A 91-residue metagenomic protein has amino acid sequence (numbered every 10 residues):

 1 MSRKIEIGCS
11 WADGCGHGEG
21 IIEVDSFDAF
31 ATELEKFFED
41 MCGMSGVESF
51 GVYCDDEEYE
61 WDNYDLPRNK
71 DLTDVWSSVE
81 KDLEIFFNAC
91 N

Functional and structural regions predicted by a protein language model:
M1-K4, E84-N91: Short intrinsically disordered terminal tails
S2-G16: Short aromatic-glycine-(Arg/Gly/Cys) micro-motifs in beta-strand/loop hairpins
A12-E80: Acidic, low-complexity, intrinsically disordered interaction modules
